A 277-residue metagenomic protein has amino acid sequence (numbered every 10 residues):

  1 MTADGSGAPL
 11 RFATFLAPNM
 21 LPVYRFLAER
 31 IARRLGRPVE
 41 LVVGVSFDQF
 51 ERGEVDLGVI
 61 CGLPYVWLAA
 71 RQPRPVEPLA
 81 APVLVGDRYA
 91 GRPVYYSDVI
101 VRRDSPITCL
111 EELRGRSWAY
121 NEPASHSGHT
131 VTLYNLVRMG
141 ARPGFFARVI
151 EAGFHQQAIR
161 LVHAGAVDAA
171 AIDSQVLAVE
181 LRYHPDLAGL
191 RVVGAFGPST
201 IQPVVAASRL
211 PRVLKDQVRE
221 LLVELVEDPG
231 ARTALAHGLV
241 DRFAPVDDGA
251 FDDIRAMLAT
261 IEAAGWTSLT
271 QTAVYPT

Functional and structural regions predicted by a protein language model:
T2-T14, P18-F26, A206, V213-T277: An extracytoplasmic/periplasmic, membrane-proximal ligand-sensing/linker region
G7-R34, G44, L63, L84 (+2 more regions): Bilobed "Venus flytrap"/periplasmic-binding protein-like clamshell domains and structurally analogous long
P9, T14, A80-Y89, P93-Y96 (+2 more regions): Periplasmic-binding protein-like
V42-A70: N-terminal low-complexity or amphipathic/hydrophobic leaders
F50-G53, L113, V162-H163: Hydrophobic residues within well-ordered alpha-helices
E54, S117, A166: Conserved functional loop/turn residues at catalytic and ligand-binding sites
V59-R74, V137-R138, H163, D168-A188: A ligand-binding cleft/hinge motif common to bilobed small-molecule-binding domains
T130-G140, A147, E151-A164, D186-L187 (+7 more regions): Hydrophobic, well-ordered secondary-structure segments that either form specific early membrane-associated helices used
